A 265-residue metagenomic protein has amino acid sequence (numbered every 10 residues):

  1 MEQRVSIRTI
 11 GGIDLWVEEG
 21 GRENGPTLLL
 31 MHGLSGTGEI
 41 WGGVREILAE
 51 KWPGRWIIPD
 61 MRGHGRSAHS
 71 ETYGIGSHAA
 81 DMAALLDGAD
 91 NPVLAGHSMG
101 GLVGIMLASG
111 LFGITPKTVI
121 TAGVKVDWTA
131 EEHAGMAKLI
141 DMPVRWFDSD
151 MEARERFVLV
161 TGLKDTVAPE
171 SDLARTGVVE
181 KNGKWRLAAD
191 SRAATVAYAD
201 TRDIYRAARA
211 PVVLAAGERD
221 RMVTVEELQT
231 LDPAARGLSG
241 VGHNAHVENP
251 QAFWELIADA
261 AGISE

Functional and structural regions predicted by a protein language model:
M1-L29, E46, E50-G54, D90 (+2 more regions): Alpha/beta-hydrolase fold catalytic core
I13, E18, G42-R45, K51-A95 (+1 more regions): Active-site loop/oxyanion-hole signature of alpha/beta-hydrolase fold enzymes
L34-E46: The serine-hydrolase catalytic nucleophile loop
G96, G100, G104: Gly/Ala-rich beta-loop-alpha elbow adjacent to hydrolase catalytic centers
M106-S109, I114-S149: Flexible "cap/lid" loop of the alpha/beta hydrolase fold
D148-A199: Conserved alpha/beta-hydrolase catalytic His-Asp/Glu region
K181-T230: Conserved serine/cysteine hydrolase catalytic core
V241-W254: Catalytic histidine-centered segment of alpha/beta-hydrolase-like enzymes
